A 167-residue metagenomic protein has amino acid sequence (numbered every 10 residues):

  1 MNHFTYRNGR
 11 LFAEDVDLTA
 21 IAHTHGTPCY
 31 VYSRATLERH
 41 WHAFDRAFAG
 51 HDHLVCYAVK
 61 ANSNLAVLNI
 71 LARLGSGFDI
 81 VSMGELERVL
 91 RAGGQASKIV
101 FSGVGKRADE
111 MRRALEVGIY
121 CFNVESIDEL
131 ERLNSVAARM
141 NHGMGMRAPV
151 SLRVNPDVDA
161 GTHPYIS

Functional and structural regions predicted by a protein language model:
M1-A148: A charged N-terminal "starter" segment
V136, H142, P156-S167: Active-site loop/helix belt of alpha/beta enzymes
P149-N155: ATP-grasp fold ATP-binding core
